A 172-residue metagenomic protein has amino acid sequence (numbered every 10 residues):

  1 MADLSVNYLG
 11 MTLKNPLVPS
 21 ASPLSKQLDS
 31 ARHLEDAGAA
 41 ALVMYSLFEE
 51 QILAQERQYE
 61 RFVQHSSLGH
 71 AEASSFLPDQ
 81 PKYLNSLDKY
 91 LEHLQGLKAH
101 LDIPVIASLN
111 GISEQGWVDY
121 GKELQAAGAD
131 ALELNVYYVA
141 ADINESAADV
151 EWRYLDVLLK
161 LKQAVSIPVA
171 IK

Functional and structural regions predicted by a protein language model:
A2-I171: Active-site entrance/lid segments in N-terminal catalytic domains of soluble metabolic enzymes
